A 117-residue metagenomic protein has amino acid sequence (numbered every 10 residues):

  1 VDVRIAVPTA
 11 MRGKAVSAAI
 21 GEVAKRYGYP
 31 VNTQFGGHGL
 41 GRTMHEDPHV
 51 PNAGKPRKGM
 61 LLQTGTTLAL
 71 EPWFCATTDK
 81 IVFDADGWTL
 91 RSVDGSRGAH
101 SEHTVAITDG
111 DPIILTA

Functional and structural regions predicted by a protein language model:
V1-A117: Active-site neighborhoods and metal-handling regions in enzymes and metal-associated proteins
